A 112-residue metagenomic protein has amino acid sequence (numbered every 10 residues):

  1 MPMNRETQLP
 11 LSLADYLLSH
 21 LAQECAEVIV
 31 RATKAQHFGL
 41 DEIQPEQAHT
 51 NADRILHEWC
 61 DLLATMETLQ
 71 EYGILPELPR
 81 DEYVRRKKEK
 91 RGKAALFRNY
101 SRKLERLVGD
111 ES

Functional and structural regions predicted by a protein language model:
M1-W59, L63-S112: Flexible "arm" and connector segments at domain edges
